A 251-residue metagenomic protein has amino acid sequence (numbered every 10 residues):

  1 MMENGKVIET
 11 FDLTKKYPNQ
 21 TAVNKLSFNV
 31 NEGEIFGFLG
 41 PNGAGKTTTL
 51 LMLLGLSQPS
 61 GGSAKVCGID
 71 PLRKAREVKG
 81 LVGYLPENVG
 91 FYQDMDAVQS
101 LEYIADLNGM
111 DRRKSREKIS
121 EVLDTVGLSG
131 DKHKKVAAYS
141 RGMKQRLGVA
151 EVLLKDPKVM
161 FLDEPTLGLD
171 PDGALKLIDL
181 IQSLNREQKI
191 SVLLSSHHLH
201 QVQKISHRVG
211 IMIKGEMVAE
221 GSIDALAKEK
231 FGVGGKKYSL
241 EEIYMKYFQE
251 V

Functional and structural regions predicted by a protein language model:
E102, D106, R113-D131: Conserved ABC ATPase "signature" region
K135-Y139: Conserved ABC ATPase signature
D156: Conserved catalytic motifs of ABC-family nucleotide-binding domains
M160-E164: Catalytic Walker B motif of ABC-type/P-loop ATPase nucleotide-binding domains
L175-E187: Helical segment within the ABC ATPase nucleotide-binding domain
E220-G221: ABC ATPase "signature
